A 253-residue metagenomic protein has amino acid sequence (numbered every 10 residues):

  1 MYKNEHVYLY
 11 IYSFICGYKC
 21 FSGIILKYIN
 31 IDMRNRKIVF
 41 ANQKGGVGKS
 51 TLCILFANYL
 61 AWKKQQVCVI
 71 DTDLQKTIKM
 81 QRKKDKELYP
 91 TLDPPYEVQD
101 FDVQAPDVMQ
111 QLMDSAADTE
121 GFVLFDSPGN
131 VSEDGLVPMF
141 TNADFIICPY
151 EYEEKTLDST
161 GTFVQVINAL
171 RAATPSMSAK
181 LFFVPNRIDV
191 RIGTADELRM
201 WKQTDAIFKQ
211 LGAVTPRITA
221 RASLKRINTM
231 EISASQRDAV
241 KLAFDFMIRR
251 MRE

Functional and structural regions predicted by a protein language model:
Y2-V39: Extreme N-terminal, non-catalytic leader segments that precede Walker-type/kinase nucleotide-binding cores
I31, A41-V47, N58-N130, T141 (+1 more regions): P-loop/Walker-type NTP enzyme "switch/lid" segment
L52: Hydrophobic positions on the alpha1 helix immediately C-terminal to the Walker A/P-loop
C68-V69, F125, C148, F183-P185: Structural beta-sheet core signal
G135-E154: Inter-motif core of Ras-like GTPase G domains
T160-S176: Conserved C-terminal guanine-recognition region of P-loop GTPase G domains, centered on the G4
R187-I232: Beta-strand-loop-alpha "switch" segments that mediate conformational coupling across diverse proteins
T229-E253: NTP-binding/hydrolysis catalytic cores, primarily Walker-type P-loop NTPases
